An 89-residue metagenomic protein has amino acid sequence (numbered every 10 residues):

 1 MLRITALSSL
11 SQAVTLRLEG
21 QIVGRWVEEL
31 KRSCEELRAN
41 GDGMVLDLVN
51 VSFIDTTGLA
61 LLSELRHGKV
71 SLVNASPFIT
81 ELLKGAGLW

Functional and structural regions predicted by a protein language model:
M1-R17: Short beta-strand/loop segment at the start of cytosolic alpha/beta domains
L18-W89: Amphipathic alpha-helical interaction surfaces in cytosolic regulatory modules
